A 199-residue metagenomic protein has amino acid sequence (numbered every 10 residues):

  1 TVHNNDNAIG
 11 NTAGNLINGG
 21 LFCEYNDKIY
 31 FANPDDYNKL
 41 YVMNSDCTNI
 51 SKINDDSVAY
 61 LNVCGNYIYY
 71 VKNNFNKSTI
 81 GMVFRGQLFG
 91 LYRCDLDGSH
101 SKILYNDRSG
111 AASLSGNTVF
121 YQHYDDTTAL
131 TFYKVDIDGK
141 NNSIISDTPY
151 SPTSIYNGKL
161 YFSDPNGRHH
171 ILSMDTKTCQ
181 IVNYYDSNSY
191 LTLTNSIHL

Functional and structural regions predicted by a protein language model:
T1, I29, L40-V42, I68 (+4 more regions): Hydrophobic beta-strand positions in blades of beta-propellers and related beta-sheet-rich domains
V2-G14, T48-N54, S99-Y105, K140-S146 (+1 more regions): A short beta-strand motif characteristic of beta-propeller blades
N11-E24, D55-G65, D107-G116, T148-N157 (+1 more regions): Repeated scaffold domains used in trafficking and secretory/extracellular systems, primarily beta-propellers
F22-Y25, N62, N66, V71-K72 (+9 more regions): Residue-level hotspots at or immediately adjacent to binding/recognition sites across diverse folds
Y30-A32, Y69-V71, F120-Q122, Y161-S163 (+1 more regions): Residue position within the beta-strands of beta-propeller blades
N33-Y37, K77-F89, Y124-L130, P165-R168: Short, solvent-exposed loop/turn segments at conserved positions within beta-propeller repeat blades
P34, S45, L96-G98, I137-G139 (+1 more regions): Inter-blade boundary loops/turns of WD-repeat beta-propellers
R108, T127-L130, S146-Y156, S163-H169 (+1 more regions): Intrinsically disordered, low-complexity segments enriched in Gly and acidic/Ser/Thr residues that form flexible
